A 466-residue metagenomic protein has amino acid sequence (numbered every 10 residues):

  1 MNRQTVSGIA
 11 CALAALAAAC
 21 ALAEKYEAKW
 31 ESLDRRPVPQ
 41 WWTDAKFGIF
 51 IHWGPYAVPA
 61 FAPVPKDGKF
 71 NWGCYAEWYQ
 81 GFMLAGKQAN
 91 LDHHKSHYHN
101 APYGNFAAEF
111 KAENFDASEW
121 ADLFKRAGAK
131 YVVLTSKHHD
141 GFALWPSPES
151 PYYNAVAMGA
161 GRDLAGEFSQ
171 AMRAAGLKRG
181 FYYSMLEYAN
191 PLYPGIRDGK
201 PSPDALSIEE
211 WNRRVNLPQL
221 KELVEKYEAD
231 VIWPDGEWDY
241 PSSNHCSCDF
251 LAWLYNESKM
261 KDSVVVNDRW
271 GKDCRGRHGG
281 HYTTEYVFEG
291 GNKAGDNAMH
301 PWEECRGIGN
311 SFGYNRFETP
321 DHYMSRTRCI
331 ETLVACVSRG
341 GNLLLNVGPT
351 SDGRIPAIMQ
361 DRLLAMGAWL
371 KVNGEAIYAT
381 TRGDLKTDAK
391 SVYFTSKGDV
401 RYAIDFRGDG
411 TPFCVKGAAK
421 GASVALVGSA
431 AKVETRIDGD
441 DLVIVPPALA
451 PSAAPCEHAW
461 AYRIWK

Functional and structural regions predicted by a protein language model:
M1-A10: Bacterial N-terminal signal peptides that target proteins for export
A10-C11, A21: Cleavable N-terminal signal peptides
L22-K466: Mature catalytic domains of secreted/periplasmic carbohydrate-active enzymes
